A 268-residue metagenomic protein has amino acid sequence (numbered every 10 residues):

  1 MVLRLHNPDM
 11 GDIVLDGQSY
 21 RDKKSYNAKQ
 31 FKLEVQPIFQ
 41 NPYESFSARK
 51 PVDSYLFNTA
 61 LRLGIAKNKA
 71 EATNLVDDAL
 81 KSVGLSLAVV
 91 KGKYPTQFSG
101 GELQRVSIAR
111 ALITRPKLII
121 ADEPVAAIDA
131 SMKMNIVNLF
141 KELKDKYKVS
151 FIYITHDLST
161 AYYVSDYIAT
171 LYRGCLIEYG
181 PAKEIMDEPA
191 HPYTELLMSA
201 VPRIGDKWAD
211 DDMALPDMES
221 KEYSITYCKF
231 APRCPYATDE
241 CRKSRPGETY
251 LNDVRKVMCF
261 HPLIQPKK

Functional and structural regions predicted by a protein language model:
L3: Helix-to-loop junction immediately C-terminal to a conserved catalytic motif
G11-R21, F31: Conserved ABC transporter NBD signature motif
N41, A48-R62: Q-loop/switch helix immediately C-terminal to the Walker
Y94-F98, E102: Conserved ABC ATPase signature
I113-K117: A short, proline-enriched helix->beta-strand linker immediately N-terminal to the Walker B motif in ABC-type P-loop
I128, M132-K207: P-loop NTP-binding/switch modules centered on Walker-like glycine-rich loops
P181-K268: Charged, flexible cofactor/metal-binding loops and thiol motifs
